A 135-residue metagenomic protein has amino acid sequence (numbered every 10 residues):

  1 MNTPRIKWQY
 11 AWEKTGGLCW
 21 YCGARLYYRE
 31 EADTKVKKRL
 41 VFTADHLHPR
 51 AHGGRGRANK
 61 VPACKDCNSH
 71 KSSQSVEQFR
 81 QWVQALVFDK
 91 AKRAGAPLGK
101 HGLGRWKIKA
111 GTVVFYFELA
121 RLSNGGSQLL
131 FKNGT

Functional and structural regions predicted by a protein language model:
M1-Y10, K14-G17, A24-E30, T34-K35 (+3 more regions): Extended charged
Y21-G23, H48: A structural signal for beta-strand register positions
T43-L47: Histidine-centered catalytic micro-motifs used for acid/base chemistry in nuclease and nucleotide-processing active
R50-G54: Active-site metal-coordination segments of metallo-dependent hydrolases
